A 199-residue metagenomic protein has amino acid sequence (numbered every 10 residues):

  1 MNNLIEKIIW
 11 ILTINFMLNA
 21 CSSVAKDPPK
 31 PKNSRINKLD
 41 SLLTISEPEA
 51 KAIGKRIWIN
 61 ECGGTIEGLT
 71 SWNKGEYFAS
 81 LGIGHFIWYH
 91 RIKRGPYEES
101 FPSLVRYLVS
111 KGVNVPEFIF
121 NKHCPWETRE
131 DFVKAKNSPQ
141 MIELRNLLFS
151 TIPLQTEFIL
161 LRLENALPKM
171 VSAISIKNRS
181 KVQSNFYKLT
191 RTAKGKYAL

Functional and structural regions predicted by a protein language model:
M1-I9: Bacterial N-terminal signal peptides that target proteins for export
I9-W10, G64: Intrinsically disordered, low-complexity segments enriched in glycine/proline and serine/threonine
W10-N19: Bacterial N-terminal signal peptides
S22-L199: Cell-wall polysaccharide-cleaving catalytic domain and substrate-binding groove, primarily in peptidoglycan/chitin
